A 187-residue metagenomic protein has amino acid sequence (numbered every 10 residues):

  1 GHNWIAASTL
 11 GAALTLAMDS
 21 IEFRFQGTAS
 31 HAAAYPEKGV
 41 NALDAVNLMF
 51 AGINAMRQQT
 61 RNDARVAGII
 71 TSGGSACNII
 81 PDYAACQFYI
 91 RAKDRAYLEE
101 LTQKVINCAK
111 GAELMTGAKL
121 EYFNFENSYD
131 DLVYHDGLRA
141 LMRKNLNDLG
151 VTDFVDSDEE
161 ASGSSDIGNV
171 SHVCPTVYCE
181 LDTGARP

Functional and structural regions predicted by a protein language model:
G1-L146, E159-G168: Midchain, well-structured core segments that form catalytic/ion-binding scaffolds
L149-V155: Acyltransferase
V155-P187: Zn-dependent metallopeptidase/amidohydrolase metal-coordination segment
